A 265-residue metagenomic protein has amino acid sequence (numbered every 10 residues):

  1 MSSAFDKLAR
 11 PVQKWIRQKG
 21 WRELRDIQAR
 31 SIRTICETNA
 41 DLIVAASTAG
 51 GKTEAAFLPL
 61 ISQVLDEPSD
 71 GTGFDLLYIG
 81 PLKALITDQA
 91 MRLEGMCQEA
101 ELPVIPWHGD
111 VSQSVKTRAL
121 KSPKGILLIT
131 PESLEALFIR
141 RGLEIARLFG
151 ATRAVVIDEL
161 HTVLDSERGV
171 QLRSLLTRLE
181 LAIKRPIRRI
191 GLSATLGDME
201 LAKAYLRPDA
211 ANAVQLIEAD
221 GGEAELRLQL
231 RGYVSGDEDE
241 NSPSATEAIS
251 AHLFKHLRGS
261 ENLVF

Functional and structural regions predicted by a protein language model:
S2-A45: Conserved pre-motif I regulatory segment
R33-A40, E54-G71, R92-E94, T177-E180: Walker A/P-loop NTP-binding motif
T53-E54, F74-G95, A194-M199: Conserved Walker A/P-loop ATP-binding site and its immediately adjacent core in helicase/helicase-like ATPase domains
S62-Q89, A182-P186: Conserved SF1/SF2 helicase motif Ia
L85-H108, Y205-A210: Conserved helix-turn-beta segment of the N-terminal RecA-like "Helicase ATP-binding" lobe in SF1/SF2 helicases
S112-L127: Conserved motor-coupling elements within RecA-like helicase/translocase cores
E132-F138, G142-R185: SF2 helicase catalytic motif II
T177, R188-F265: Conserved interdomain linker/interface between the two RecA-like ATPase lobes of SF2 helicase motors
